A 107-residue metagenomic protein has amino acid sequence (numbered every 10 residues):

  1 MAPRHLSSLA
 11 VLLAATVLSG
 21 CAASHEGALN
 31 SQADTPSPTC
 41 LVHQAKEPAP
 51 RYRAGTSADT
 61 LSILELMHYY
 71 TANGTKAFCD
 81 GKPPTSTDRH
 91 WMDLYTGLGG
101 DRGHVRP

Functional and structural regions predicted by a protein language model:
M1-A10: Bacterial N-terminal signal peptides that target proteins for export
L13, A28-L29: Domain-scale selection of a single, long terminal region that carries the protein's primary operational module
A14, A33-D34, A72: Residue-level signal for mature regions of secreted extracellular proteins and peptides
V17-G20: C-terminal motif of bacterial Sec signal peptides marking the signal peptidase cleavage site
A22-H25: Bacterial signal peptide processing site
N30-T56: Post-signal peptide N-terminal segment of mature Sec-exported envelope proteins
G55-P107: Intrinsically disordered, glycine/charged-rich N-terminal periplasmic/extracytoplasmic linker segments that lie
